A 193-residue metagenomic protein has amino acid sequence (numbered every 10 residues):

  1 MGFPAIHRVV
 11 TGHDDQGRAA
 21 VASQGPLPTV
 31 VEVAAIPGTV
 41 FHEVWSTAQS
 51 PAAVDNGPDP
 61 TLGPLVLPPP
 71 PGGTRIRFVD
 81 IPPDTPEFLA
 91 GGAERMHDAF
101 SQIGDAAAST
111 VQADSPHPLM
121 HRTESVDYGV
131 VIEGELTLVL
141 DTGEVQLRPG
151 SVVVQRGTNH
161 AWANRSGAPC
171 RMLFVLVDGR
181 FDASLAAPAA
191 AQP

Functional and structural regions predicted by a protein language model:
M1-P64: N-terminal leader/capping segments at the start of a protein or of a new domain
A19, Q49-P70, D178-P193: Non-heme Fe(II)/2-oxoglutarate
P26-P28, I76-T123, R156-N159: Conserved short histidine dyad/triad with adjacent acidic residue
D80-P83, H121-L138, L176-D178: Short, conserved beta-strand element in jelly-roll/cupin
D127-Y128, V152-A161, G167-S184: A short hydrophobic beta-strand segment most commonly corresponding to one strand of the jelly-roll/cupin
D141-G157: Short acidic-glycine-tyrosine-enriched beta hairpin
